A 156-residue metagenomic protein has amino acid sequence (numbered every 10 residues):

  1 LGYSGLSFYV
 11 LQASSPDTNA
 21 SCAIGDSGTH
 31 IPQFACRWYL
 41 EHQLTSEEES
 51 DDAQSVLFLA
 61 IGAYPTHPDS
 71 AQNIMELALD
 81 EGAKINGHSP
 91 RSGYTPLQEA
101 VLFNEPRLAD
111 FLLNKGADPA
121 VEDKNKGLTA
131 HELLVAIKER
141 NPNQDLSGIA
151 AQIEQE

Functional and structural regions predicted by a protein language model:
L1-G2, N73, G87: Polyanion-binding and phosphate-handling cores
L1-V10: Hydrophobic membrane-insertion alpha-helices, especially the h-region of bacterial N-terminal signal peptides
A13-C36, L40-D69, H88-E99, E122-A136: Ankyrin-repeat boundary/"N-cap" motif
Y39-E47, M75-I85, D110-P119, G148-E156: Ankyrin repeat domain, specifically the short helix-to-loop turn at the C-terminus of the second helix of each repeat
D69-M75: Well-ordered, non-membrane alpha-helical segments in soluble/globular domains
G93-F111: Internal alpha-helical scaffold/solenoid segments in large eukaryotic proteins
P119-E156: Leucine-rich solenoid repeat scaffolds
